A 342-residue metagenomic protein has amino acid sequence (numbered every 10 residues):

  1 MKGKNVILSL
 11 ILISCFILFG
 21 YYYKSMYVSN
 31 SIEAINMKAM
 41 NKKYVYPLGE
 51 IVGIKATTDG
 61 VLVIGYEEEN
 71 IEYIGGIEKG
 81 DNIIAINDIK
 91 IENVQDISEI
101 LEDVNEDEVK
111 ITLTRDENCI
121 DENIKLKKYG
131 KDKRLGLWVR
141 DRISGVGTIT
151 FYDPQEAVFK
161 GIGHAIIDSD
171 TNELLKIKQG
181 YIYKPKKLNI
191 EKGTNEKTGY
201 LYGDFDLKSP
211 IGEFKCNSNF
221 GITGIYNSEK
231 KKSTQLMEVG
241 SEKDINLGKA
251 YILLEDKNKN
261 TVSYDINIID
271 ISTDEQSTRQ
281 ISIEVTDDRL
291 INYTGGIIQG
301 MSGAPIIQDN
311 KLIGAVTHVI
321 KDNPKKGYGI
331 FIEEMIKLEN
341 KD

Functional and structural regions predicted by a protein language model:
M1-V45, V52, I149, G327 (+1 more regions): Gram-positive cell-envelope targeting signals
S31-M37, K42, S98-L137, N267: PDZ-domain C-terminal substructure recognizer with occasional recognition of PDZ-binding tails
L48-E78: PDZ/PDZ-like groove recognition
D59, K79-G80, N246, S302 (+1 more regions): Short, flexible surface segments
I71-N82, D103-N105, G296-G300, P305: A short glycine-leucine-enriched loop at secondary-structure breakpoints that most characteristically corresponds
I74-Q95, I307-D309, I313-H318: Conserved PDZ fold ligand-binding element
A85-N118, N323-E334: PDZ domains, with a preference for the canonical peptide-binding region formed by the helix
K128-G295, Q299, Q308-D309, T317 (+1 more regions): Serine endopeptidase catalytic core focused on the charge-relay Asp
